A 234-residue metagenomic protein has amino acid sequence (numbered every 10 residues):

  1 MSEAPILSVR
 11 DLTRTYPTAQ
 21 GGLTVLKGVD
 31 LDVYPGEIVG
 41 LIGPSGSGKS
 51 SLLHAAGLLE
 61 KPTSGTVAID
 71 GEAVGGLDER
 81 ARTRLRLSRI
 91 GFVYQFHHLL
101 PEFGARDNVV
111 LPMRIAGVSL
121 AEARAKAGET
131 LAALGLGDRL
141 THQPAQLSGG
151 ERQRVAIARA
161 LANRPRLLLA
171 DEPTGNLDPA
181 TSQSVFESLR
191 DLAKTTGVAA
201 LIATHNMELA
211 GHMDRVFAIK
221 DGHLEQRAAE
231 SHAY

Functional and structural regions predicted by a protein language model:
M1-T15, E225-Y234: ABC-family P-loop ATPase nucleotide-binding domain
P5-I219: ABC family nucleotide-binding domain
V216-A228: H-loop (His-switch) and adjacent beta-strand-loop-beta switch element of ABC-type ATPase nucleotide-binding domains
